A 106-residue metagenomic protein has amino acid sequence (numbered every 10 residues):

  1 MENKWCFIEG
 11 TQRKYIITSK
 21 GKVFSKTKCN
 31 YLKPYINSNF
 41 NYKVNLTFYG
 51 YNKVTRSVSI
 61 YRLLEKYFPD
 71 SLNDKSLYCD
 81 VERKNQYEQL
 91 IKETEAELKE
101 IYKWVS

Functional and structural regions predicted by a protein language model:
M1-S76, E82-S106: Conserved recognition-core residues within compact binding domains
